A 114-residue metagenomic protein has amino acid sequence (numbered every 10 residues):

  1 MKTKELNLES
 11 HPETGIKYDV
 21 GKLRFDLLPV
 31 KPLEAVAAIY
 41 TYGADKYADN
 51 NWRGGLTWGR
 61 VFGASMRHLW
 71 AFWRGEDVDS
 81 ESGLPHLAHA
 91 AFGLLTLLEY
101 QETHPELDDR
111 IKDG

Functional and structural regions predicted by a protein language model:
M1-G114: Intrinsically disordered, low-complexity regulatory regions that flank transcription factor DNA-binding cores
